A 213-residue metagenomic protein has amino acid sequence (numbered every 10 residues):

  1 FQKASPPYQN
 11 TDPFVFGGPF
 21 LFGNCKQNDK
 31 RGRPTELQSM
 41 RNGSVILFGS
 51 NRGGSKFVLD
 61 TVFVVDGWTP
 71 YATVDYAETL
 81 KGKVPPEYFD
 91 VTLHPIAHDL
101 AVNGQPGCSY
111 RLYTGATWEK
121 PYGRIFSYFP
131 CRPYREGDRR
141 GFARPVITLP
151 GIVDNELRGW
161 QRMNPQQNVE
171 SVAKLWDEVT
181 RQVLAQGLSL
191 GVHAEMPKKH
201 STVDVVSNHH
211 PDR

Functional and structural regions predicted by a protein language model:
F1-K56: Short N-terminal edge-element motif at the start of the domain
P7, P13-V15, L21, V62 (+3 more regions): Intrinsic disorder/low-structure terminal segments
V58-P70: Short beta-strand-centered aromatic/proline hotspots
P70-R213: Contiguous surface segments at macromolecular interaction interfaces
